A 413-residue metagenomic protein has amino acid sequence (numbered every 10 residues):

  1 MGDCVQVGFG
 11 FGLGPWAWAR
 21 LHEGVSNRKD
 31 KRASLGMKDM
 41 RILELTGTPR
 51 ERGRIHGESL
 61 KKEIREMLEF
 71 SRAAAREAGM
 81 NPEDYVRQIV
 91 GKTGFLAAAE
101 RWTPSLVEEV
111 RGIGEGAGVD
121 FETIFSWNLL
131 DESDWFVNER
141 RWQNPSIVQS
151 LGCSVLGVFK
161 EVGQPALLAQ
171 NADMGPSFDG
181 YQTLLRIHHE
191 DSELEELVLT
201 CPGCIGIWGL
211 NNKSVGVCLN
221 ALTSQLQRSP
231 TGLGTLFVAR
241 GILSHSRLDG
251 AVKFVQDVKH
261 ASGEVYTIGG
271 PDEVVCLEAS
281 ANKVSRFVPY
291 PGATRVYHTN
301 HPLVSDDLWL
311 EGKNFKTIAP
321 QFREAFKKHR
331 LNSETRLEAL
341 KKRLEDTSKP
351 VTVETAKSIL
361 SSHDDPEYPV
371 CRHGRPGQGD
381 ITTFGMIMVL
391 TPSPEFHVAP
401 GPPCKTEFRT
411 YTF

Functional and structural regions predicted by a protein language model:
D3-A19: Low-complexity, intrinsically disordered Ser/Thr/Pro- and acidic-rich segments
Q6-G8, S26, K253: N-terminal non-cleavable signal-anchor helices
G12-G14, K213, P271: Short strand-coil-strand connectors
W16, V215, G241-H245: Cysteine-dependent hydrolase recognition
R28-G152, E161, L243-F413: C-terminus-biased signal that marks the final domain/tail of proteins
L130-F237, M386, E395-V398, T406: Internal mixed beta-strand/loop scaffold within catalytic domains of large alpha/beta enzymes
